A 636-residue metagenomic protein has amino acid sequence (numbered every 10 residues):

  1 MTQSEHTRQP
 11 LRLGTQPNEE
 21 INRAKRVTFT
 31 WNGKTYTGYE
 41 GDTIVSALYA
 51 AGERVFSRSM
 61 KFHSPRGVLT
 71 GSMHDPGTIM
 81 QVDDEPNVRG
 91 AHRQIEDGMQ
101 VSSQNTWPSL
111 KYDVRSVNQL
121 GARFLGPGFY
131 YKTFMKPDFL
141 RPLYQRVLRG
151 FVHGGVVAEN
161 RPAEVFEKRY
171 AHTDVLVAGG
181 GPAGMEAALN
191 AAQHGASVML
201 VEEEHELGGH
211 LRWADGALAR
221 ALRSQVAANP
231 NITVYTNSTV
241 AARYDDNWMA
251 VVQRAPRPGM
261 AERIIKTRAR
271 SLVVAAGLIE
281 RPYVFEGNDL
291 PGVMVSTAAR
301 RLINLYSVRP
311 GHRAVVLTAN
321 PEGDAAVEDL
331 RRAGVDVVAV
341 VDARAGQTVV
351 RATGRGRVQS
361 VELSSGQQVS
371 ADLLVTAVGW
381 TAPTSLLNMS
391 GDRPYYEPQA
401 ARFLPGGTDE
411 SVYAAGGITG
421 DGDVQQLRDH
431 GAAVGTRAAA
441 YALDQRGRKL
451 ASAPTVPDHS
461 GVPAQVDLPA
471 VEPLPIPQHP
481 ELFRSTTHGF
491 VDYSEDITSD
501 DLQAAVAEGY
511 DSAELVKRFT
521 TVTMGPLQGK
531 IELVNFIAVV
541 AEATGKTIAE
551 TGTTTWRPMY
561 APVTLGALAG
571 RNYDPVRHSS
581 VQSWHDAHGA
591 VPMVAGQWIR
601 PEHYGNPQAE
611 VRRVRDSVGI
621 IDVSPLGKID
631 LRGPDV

Functional and structural regions predicted by a protein language model:
T2-D574, P625: Residues forming the flavin
N535, A543-V636: Acidic, proline/glycine-enriched N-terminal capping motif
